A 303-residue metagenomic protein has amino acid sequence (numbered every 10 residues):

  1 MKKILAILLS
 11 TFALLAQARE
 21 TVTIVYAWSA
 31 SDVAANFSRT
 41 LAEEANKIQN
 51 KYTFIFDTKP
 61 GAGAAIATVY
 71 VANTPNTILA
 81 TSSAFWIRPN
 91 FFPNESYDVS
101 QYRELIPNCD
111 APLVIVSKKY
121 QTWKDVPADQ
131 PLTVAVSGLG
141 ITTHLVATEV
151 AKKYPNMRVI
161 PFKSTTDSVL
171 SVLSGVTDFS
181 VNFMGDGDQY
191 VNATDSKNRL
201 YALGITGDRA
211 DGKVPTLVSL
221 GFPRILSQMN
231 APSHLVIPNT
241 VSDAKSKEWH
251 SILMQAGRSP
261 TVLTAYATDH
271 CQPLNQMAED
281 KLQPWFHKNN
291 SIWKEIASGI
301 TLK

Functional and structural regions predicted by a protein language model:
M1-L8: Sec-dependent signal peptide recognition, specifically the positively charged N-region followed immediately by
S10-Q17: Hydrophobic h-region of N-terminal signal peptides that target proteins for export in Gram-negative bacteria
A18-Q101, L139-T143, A151-N192, L274-N275 (+1 more regions): N-terminal (or domain-start) structured segment
R19-T21, E44-N50, Y70-I78, N90-D167 (+2 more regions): Hinge/capping helix and adjacent helix->loop/strand transition within the periplasmic-binding protein
L105, F222-M229, V262-P273: Mobile beta-alpha loop/short-helix "lid" or hinge segments that flank ligand
Y190-R258, K288: C-terminal lobe and pocket-closing loops of periplasmic/extracytoplasmic Venus-flytrap solute-binding proteins
D243-K303: An extracytoplasmic/periplasmic, membrane-proximal ligand-sensing/linker region
